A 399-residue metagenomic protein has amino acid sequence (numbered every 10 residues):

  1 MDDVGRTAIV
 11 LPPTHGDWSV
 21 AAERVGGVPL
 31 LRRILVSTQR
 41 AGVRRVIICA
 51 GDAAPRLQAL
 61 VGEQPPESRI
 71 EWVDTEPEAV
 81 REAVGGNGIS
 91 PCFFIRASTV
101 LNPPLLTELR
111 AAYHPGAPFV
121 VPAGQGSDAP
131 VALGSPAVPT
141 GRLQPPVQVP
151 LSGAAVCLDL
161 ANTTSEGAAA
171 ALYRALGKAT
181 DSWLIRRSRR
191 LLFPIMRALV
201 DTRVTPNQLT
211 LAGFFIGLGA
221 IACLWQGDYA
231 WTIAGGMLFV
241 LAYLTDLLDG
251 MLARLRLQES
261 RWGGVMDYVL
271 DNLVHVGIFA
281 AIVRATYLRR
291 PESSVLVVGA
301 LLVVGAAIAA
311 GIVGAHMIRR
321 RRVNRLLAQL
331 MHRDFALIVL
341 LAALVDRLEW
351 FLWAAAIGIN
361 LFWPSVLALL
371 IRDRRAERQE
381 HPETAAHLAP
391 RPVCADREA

Functional and structural regions predicted by a protein language model:
D2-L57: N-terminal glycine-rich phosphate-binding loop and ensuing alpha1 helix
L11-H15, I48-A53, E76, I95-T99 (+2 more regions): Structural motif
G62-G126: Conserved beta-loop-beta/alpha segment of the NTase-like Rossmann-fold superfamily that binds/positions NTPs
E76-V80, L255-W262, L288-R289: Juxtamembrane helix-boundary/capping and inter-helix hinge elements in multi-pass membrane proteins
V138-M196, Y268-A399: A feature for the membrane-embedded catalytic helix bundles of lipid/isoprenoid biosynthetic enzymes
F193, R197-D201, G250, R254-L257 (+2 more regions): Short amphipathic alpha-helical coupling elements at transmembrane boundaries
P206-W262: Membrane-embedded alpha-helical segments that form the functional core of polytopic membrane enzymes, especially those
